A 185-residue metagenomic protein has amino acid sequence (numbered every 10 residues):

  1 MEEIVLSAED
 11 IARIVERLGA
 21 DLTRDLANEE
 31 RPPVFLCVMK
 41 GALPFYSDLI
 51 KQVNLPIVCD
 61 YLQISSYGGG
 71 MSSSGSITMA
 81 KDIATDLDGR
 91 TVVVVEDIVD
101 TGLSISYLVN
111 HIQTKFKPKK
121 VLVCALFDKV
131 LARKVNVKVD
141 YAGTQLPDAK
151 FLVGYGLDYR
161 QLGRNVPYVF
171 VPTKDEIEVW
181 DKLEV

Functional and structural regions predicted by a protein language model:
M1-V185: PRPP-associated nucleotide enzymes
